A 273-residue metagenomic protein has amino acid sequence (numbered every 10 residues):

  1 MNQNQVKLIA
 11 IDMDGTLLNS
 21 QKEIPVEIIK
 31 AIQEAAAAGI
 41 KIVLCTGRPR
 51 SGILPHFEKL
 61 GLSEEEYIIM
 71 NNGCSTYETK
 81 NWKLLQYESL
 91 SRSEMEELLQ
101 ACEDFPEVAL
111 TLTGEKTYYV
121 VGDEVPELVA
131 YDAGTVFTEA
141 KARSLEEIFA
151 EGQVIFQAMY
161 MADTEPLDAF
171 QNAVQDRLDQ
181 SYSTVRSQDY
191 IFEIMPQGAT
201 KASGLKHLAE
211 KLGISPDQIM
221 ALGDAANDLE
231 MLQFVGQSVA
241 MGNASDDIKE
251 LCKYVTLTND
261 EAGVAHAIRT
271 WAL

Functional and structural regions predicted by a protein language model:
N2-L8, P25, E193-L273: Mg2+-dependent phosphoryl-transfer enzymes with acidic/Ser/Thr/Gly-rich catalytic loops
Q5-Q21: Asp-based phosphoryl-transfer active-site loop
V26-L128: Active-site phosphate-binding/coordination module
I28, I53-F57, F170, V174 (+3 more regions): Hydrophobic packing residues within well-ordered alpha-helices of enzyme cores
G39-V43, E64-E66, Q157, D217-Q218 (+1 more regions): Short active-site oxyanion
S63-E64, N72, K80, L178-Q180 (+2 more regions): Short, structured coil segments at secondary-structure junctions
A101, F105-L222, N243: Conserved acidic, metal-coordinating active-site core of Asp-based, Mg2+-dependent phosphoryl-transfer enzymes
